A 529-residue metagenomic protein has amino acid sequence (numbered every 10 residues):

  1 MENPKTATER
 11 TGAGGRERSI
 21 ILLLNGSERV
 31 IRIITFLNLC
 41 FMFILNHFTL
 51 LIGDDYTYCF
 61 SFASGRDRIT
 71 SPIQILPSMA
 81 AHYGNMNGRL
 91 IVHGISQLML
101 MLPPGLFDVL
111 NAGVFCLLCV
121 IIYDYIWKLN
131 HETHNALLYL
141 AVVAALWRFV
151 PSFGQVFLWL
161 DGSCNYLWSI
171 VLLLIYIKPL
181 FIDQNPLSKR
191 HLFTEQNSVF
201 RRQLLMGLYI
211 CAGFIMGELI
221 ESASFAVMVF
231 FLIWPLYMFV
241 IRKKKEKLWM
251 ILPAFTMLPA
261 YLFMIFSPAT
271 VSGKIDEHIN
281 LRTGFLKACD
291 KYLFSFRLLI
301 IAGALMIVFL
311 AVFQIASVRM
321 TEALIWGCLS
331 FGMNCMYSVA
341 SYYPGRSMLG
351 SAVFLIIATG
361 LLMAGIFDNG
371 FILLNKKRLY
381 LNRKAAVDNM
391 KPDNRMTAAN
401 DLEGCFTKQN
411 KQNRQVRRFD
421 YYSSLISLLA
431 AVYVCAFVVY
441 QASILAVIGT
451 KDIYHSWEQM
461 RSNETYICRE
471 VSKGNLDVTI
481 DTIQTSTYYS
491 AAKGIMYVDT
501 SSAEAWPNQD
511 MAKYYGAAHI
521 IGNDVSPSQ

Functional and structural regions predicted by a protein language model:
L23-M86, Q97-L118, W127-H134, N375-K377 (+5 more regions): Intrinsically disordered, polar/acidic, low-complexity terminal segments
S27-F43, L138-A144, I210-C211, L252-A260: Alpha-helical transmembrane segments
I44-G105, V109, L160, C164 (+2 more regions): Transmembrane catalytic cores of multi-pass membrane glycosyltransferases and polysaccharide-assembly enzymes
F115-I126, S169-Q184, V229-Y237, I301-V312 (+1 more regions): Transmembrane alpha-helical segments
N135-D183, F294-G303, G332-L362: Membrane-interface micro-motifs in multi-pass membrane enzymes
I182-I215: Short hydrophobic alpha-helices at membrane interfaces in multi-pass membrane enzymes
R201-L204, I241-F255, S317-A323, N413-Y433: Membrane-interfacial entry segments at the cytosolic side of transmembrane helices
F313-S317, L355-A431: Cytosolic-side transmembrane helix boundary signature
